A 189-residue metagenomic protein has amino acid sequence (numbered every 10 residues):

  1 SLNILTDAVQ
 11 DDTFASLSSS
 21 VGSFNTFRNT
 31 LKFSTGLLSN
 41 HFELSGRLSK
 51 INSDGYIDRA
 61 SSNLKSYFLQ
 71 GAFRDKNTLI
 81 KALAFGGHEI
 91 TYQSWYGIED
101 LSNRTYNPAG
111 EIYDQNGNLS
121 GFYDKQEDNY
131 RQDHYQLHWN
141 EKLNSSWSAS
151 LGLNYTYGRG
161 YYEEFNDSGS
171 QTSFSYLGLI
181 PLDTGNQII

Functional and structural regions predicted by a protein language model:
S1-S18, F27-T35: N-terminal periplasmic accessory domains that precede and gate Gram-negative outer-membrane beta-barrel machines
N3, S16-S18, F68, Q136 (+1 more regions): Short aromatic/hydrophobic contact patches that present stacked aromatics for nucleic-acid/ligand binding
D11, G158-G160: Short, acidic Gly/Pro/Ser/Thr-rich loop/turn segments
V21-N52, I57-S94, L137-N144: Transmembrane beta-barrel wall of Gram-negative outer-membrane proteins
Q70-A72, L79-H138, Y161-I189: Acidic/polar loop-and-plug regions of large Gram-negative outer-membrane beta-barrel proteins
D133, N140-K142, T156: Alpha-helical transmembrane segments of multi-pass membrane transporters/translocases
W147: Class I S-adenosyl-L-methionine
S150-T156: Exposed, low-structure sequence patches enriched in small/polar residues
